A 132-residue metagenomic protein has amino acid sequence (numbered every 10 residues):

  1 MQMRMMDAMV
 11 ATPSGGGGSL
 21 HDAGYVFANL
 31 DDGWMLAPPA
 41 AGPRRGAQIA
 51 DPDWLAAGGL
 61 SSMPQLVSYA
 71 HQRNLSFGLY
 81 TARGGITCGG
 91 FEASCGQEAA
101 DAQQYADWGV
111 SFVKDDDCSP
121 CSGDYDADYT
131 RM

Functional and structural regions predicted by a protein language model:
M1-S122: Aromatic-lined carbohydrate-binding/catalytic grooves of carbohydrate-active enzymes
D126-M132: Catalytic-core region of carbohydrate-active enzymes that cleave or remodel glycosidic bonds
